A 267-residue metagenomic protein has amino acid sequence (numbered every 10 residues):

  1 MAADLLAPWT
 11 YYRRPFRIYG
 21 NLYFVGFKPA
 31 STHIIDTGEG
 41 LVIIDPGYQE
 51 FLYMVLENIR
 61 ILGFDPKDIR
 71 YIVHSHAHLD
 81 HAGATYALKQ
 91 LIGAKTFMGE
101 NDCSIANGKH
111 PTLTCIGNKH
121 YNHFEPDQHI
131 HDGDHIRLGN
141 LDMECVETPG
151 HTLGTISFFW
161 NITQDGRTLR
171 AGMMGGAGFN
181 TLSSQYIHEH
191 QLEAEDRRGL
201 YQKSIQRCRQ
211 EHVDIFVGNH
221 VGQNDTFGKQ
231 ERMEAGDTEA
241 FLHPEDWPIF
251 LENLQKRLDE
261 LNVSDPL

Functional and structural regions predicted by a protein language model:
M1-P8, D165, L182-L267: Accessory terminal helices/loops
A2-A3, Y12, R17-Y19, D68 (+2 more regions): Metallo-beta-lactamase
P8-L62, P66, F158-F179: Conserved beta-strand hairpin/beta-sheet module of binuclear metal-dependent hydrolase folds, prominently
N21, I35, D45, V55 (+7 more regions): Divalent metal-coordination and catalytic microenvironments
L22, E50-Y53, R60-H135, A235-G236 (+2 more regions): Active-site HxH/HxHxD metal-binding segment of metal-dependent hydrolases
I44-P46, I69-A77, T96-G99, E147-G150 (+3 more regions): Active-site neighborhood of phospho(di)ester-bond hydrolases with catalytic His/Asp-centered motifs
F51, A77-G83, C103-A106, L153-I156 (+2 more regions): Active-site environment of divalent metal-dependent phosphoester hydrolases
I130-H131, P149-R198, S264-P266: Mobile, glycine- and charge-enriched loop segments and immediately flanking short secondary-structure elements within
